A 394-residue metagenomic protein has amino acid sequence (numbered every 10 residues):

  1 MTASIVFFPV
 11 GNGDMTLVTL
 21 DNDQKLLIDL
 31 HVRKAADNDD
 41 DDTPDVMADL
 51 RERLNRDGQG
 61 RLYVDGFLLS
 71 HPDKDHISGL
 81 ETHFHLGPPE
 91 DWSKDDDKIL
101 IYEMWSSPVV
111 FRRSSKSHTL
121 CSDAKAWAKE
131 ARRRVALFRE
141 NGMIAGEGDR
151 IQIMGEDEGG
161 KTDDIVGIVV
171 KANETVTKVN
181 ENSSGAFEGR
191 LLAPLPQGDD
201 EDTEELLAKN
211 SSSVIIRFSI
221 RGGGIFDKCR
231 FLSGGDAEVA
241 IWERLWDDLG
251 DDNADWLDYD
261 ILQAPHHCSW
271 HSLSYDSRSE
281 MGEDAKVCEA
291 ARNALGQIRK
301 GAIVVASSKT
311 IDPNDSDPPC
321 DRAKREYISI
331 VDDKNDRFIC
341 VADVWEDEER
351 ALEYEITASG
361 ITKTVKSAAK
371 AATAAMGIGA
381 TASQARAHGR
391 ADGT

Functional and structural regions predicted by a protein language model:
M1-A3, Q59-G66, I77-A237, K309-T394: Flexible, acidic/histidine-containing loops and adjacent segments that form or flank the divalent-metal
M1-Y63, S212-V239: Conserved beta-strand hairpin/beta-sheet module of binuclear metal-dependent hydrolase folds, prominently
V10, L20-D23, I28-R33, P72 (+5 more regions): Short loop/turn segments at strand-loop or loop-helix junctions that form parts of catalytic or ligand-binding pockets
T16-T19, I28-D29, N38-D40, S78-E81 (+3 more regions): Short, solvent-exposed loop/turn and secondary-structure capping segments
T16-V18, E81-F84, K94, I216 (+1 more regions): Histidine-anchored nucleotide/phosphate-binding helix
D23-L26, D37-M104, D252-H271: Active-site metal-binding motif and surrounding structural segment of the metallo-beta-lactamase
M47-R51, R134-D157, Y259, H267 (+2 more regions): Low-complexity, serine/threonine/proline-enriched polar segments
A240-V341: Long, structured stretches of catalytic cores involved in phosphate-ester chemistry, encompassing
